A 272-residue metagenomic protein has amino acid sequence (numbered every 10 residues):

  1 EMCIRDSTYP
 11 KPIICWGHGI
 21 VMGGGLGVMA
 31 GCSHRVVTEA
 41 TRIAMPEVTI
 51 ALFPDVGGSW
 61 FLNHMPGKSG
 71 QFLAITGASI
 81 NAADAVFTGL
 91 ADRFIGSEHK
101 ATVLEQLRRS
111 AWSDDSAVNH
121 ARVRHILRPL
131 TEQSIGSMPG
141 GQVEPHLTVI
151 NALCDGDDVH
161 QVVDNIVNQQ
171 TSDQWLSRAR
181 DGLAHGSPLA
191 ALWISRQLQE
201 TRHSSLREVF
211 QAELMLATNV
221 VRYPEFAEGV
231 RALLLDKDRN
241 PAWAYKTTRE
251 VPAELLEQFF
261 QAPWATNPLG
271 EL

Functional and structural regions predicted by a protein language model:
M2-I4: Short, small-residue-biased leader/transition segments that mark boundaries at the very start of proteins
S7-I50, F72-L73, G77-A78, A82: Glycine-rich beta-to-alpha active-site loop
V28-M29, D84-A85, I194, L233: Hydrophobic/aromatic residues within transmembrane alpha-helices of multi-pass small-molecule transporters
C32-D55, G89-L104: Gly/Pro- and small hydrophobic-enriched strand-loop and loop-to-helix capping segments that sit at the rims
G57, H64-H120: Contiguous mid-protein beta-loop-alpha structural module that forms a pocket-lining wall or clamp of enzyme active
G96-L183: Amphipathic alpha-helical blocks and their helix-capping loop/short-beta junctions
V159-Q170, W175-M215, V221, E225-A227 (+1 more regions): Substrate-recognition/cap regions that form aromatic- and gly/pro-loop-enriched pockets for small-molecule ligands
L216-N219, P224, E228-L272: C-terminal amphipathic alpha-helical interaction region
